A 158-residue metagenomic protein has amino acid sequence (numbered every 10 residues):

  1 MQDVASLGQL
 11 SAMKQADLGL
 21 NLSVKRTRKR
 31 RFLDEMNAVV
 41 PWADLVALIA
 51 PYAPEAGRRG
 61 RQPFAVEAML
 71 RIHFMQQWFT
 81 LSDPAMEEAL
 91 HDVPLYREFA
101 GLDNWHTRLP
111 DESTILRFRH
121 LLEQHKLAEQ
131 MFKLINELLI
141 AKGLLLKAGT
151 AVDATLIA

Functional and structural regions predicted by a protein language model:
M1-A43, A50: Charged, often Cys/His-bearing segments associated with DNA-binding zinc-finger transcription factors
P41, R61-A68, T107-D111: Secondary-structure capping and boundary motifs in well-ordered enzyme cores
V46-E67: An N-terminal domain-cap segment
A47, L81-E88, Q130: Short, solvent-exposed positions on alpha-helices
A68-T80: Alpha-helical support elements that line or immediately flank enzyme active sites and cofactor-binding pockets
M86-Y96: DNA-recognition alpha helix
A100-A158: Active-site- or DNA-interface-adjacent structural scaffold in DNA-acting proteins
